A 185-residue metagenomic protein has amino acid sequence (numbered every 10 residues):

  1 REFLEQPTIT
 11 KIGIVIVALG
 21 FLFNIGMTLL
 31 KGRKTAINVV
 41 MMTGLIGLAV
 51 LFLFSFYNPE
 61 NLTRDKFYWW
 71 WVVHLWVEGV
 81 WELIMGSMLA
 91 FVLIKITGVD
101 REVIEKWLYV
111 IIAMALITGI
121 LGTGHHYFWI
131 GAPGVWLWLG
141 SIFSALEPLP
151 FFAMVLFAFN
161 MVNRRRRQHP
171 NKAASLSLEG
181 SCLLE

Functional and structural regions predicted by a protein language model:
R1-L4, F23-V40, Y57-W71, G86-V110 (+2 more regions): Juxtamembrane membrane-water interface segments of multi-pass membrane proteins, especially cytoplasmic-side
E2-G13, D65-W81, W136-L146: Short aromatic-rich membrane-water interface segments that cap or initiate transmembrane helices in multi-pass membrane
T10-G26, W76-V92, A145-N160: Hydrophobic cores of alpha-helical transmembrane segments in multi-pass inner/ER membrane proteins, independent
I14-F21, T35-S55: Extended, charged catalytic domains and RNA/DNA-binding interfaces, predominantly in divalent-metal-using enzymes
G44-F52, E82, Y109-T123, P148-P150 (+1 more regions): Hydrophobic membrane-spanning alpha-helices of multi-pass integral membrane proteins
